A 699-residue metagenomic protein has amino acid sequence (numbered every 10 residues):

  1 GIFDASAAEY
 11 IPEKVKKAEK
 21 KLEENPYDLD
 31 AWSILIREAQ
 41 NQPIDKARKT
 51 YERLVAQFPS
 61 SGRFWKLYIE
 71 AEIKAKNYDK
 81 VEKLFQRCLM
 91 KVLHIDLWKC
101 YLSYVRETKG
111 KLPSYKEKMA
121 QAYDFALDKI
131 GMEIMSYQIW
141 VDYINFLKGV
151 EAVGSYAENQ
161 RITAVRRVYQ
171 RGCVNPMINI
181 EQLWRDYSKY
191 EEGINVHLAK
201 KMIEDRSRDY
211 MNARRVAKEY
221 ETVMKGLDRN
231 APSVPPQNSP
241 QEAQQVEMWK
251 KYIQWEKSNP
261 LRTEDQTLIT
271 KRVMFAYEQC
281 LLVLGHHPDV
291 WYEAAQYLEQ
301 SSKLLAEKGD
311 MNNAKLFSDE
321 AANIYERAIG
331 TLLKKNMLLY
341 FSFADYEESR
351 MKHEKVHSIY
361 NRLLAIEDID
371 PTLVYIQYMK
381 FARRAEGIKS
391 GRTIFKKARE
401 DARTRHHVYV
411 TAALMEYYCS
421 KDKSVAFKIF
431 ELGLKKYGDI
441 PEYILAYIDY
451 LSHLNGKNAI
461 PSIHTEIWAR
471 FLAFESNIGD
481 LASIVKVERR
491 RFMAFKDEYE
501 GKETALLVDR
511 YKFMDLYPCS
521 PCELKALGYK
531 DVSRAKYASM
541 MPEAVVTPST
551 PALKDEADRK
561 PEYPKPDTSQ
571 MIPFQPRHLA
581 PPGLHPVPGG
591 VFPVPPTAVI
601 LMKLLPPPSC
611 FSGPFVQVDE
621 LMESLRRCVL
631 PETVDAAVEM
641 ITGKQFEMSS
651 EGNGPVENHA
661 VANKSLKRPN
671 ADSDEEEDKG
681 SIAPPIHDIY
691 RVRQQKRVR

Functional and structural regions predicted by a protein language model:
G1-R699: Alpha-helical solenoid scaffolds in eukaryotic macromolecular assemblies
